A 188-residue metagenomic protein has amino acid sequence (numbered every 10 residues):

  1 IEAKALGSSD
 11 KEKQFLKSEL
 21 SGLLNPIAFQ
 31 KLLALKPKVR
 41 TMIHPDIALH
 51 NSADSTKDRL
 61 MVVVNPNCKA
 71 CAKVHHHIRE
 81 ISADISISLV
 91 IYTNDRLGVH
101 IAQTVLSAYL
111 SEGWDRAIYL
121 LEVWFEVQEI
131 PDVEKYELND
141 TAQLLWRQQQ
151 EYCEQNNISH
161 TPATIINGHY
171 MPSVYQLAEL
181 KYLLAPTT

Functional and structural regions predicted by a protein language model:
I1-S55, A142-Q143, Q155, Y175-L177 (+1 more regions): Secretory/periplasmic and organellar redox-cofactor proteins
L60-M61, T164: Hydrophobic beta-strand anchors of alpha/beta hydrolase catalytic cores
M61, P66-N67, A72-A142, Y152-S159 (+1 more regions): Structural alpha/beta surface segment adjacent to cysteine/selenocysteine redox centers across thiol/disulfide enzymes
C71, S173-V174: Extracytoplasmic/secreted cell-surface and envelope-processing proteins
Q149: A short helix/loop element that forms part of the nucleotide-sugar donor recognition site in Leloir-type
C153, H160-S173: A short, hydrophobic beta-strand/beta-hairpin element that forms part of a small beta-sheet core
